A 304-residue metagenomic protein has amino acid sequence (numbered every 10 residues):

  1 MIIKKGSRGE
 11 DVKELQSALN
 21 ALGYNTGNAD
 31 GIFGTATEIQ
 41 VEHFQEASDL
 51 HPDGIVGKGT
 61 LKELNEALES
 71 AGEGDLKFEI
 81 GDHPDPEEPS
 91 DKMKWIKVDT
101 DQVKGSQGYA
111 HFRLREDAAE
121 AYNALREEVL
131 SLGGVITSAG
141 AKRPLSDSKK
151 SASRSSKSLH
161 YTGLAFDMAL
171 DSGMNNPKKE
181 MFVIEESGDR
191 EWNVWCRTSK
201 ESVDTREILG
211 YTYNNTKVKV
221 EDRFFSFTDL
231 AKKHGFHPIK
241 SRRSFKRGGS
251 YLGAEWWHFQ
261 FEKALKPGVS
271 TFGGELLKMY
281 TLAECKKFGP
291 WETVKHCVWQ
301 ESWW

Functional and structural regions predicted by a protein language model:
M1-G31, A71-D75: Acidic, Ser/Thr/Pro/Gly-enriched interdomain connector segments
M1-G6, T26-A29, D49-H51, K104-E116 (+2 more regions): Second-shell loop/turn segments in exported
N28-A29, P52, L132-R143, H237-G249: Surface-exposed patches in mature extracellular/periplasmic domains of secreted proteins
V41-F44: Conserved hydrophobic/aromatic packing and binding residues within compact polymer-binding modules
L76-G140: Active-site acidic/histidine clusters and adjacent loop/turn architecture that either coordinate catalytic ions
D147-S172, K178: Short, surface-exposed glycine/acidic/tryptophan-bearing loops
S172-W304: Catalytic cores and adjacent binding grooves of peptidoglycan-active enzymes
